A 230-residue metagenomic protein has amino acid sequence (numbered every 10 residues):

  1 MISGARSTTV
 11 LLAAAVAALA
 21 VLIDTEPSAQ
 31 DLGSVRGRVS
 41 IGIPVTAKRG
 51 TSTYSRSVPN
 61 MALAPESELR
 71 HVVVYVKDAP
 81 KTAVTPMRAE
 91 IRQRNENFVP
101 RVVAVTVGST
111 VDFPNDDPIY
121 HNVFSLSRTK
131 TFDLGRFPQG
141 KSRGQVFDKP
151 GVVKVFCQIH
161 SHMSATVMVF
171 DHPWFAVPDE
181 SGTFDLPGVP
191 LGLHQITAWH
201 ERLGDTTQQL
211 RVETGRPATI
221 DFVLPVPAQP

Functional and structural regions predicted by a protein language model:
M1-A14: Bacterial N-terminal signal peptides that target proteins for export
A18-P27: C-terminal segment of classical bacterial N-terminal signal peptides
P27-P230: Extracytoplasmic copper-binding redox domains, predominantly the cupredoxin/blue-copper superfamily
